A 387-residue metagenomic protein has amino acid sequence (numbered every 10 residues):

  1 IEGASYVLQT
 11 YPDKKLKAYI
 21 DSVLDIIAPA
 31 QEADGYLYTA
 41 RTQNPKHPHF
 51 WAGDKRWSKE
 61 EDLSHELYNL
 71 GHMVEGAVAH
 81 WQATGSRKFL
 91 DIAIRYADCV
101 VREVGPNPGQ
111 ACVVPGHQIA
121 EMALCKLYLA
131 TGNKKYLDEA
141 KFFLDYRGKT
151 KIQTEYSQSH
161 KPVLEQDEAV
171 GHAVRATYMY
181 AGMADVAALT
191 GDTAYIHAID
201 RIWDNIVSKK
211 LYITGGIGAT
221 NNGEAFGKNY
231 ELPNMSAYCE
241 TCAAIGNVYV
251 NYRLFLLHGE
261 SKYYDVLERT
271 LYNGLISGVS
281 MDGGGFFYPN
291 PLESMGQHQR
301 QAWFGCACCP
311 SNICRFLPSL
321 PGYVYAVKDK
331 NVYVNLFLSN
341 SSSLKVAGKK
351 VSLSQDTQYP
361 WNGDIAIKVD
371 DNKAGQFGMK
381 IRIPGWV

Functional and structural regions predicted by a protein language model:
I1-V387: Glycan-recognition and catalytic cores of secretory/periplasmic carbohydrate-active enzymes
